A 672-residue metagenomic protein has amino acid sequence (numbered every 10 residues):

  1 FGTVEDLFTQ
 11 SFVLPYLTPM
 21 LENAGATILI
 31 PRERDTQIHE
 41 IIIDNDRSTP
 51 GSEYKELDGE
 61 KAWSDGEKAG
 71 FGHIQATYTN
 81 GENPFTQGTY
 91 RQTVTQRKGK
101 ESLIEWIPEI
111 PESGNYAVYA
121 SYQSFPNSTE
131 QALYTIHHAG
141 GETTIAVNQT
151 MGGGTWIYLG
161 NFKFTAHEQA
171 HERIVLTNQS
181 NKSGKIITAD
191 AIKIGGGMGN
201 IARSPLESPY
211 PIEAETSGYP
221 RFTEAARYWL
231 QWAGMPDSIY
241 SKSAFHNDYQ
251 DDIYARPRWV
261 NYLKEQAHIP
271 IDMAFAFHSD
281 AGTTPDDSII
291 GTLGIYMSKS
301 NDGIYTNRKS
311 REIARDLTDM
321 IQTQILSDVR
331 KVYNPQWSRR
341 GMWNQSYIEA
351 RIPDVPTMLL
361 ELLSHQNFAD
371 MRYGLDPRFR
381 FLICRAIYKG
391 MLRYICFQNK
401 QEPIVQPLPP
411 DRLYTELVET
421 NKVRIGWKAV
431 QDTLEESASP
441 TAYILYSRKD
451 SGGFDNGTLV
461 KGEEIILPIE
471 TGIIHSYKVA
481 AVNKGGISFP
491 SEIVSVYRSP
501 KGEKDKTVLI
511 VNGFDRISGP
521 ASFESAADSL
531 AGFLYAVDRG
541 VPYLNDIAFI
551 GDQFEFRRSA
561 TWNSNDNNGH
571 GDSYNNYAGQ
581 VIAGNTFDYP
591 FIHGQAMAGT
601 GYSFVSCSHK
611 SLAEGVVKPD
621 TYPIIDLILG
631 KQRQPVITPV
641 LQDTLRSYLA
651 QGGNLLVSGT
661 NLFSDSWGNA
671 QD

Functional and structural regions predicted by a protein language model:
F1-E53, G59, H171-R173, S183 (+2 more regions): Active-site histidine-acidic residue metal-binding/catalytic motifs, centered on HxH/HExxH-like signatures
R34-P220: Extracytoplasmic
R173, Q179, A191, G195-N200 (+3 more regions): Active-site-adjacent mobile loop/cap segments within catalytic or ligand-binding domains
P205-P211, G218-R315, W343-Q366: Active-site microenvironments of hydrolase-like enzyme catalytic domains
Y394-S437, G486-D505: Pro/Thr/Ser/Gly-rich low-complexity, intrinsically disordered linker/stalk tracts
D455-G462: Short beta-strand segments within Ig-like beta-sandwich modules, predominantly Fibronectin type-III
I466-G486: Beta-strand-rich modules
D546-A670: Helical hinge/lid and interdomain linker segments adjacent to catalytic or ligand-binding clefts that mediate domain
